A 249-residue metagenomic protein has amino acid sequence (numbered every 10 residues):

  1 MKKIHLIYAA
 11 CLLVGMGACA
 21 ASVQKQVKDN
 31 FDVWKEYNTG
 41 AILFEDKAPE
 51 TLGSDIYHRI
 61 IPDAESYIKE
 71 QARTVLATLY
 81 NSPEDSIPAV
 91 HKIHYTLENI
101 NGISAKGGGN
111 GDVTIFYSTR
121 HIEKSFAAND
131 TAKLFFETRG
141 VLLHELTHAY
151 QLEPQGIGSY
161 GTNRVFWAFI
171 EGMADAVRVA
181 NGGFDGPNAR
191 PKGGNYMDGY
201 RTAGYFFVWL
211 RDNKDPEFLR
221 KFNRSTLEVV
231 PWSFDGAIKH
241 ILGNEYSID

Functional and structural regions predicted by a protein language model:
M1-K25: Bacterial Sec-dependent N-terminal signal peptides
K25, A203-D249: Pan-zinc metallopeptidase signature
E36-P62, R120: Acidic/histidine-rich, surface-exposed loop or edge segments in extracytoplasmic proteins
D55-Y117: Auxiliary, metal-adjacent structural segments of Zn-dependent hydrolase domains
L76-T96, I157-V165, G186-K192, F218-S225: Surface-exposed patches in mature extracellular/periplasmic domains of secreted proteins
H121-L142, I157-F166: Short pre-active-site segment immediately N-terminal to the catalytic Zn-binding motif
G140-E153, E171-D175: Active-site recognition of the HExxH zinc-binding catalytic motif
G161-A203: Post-HExxH zinc-binding segment in Zn-dependent metallohydrolases
